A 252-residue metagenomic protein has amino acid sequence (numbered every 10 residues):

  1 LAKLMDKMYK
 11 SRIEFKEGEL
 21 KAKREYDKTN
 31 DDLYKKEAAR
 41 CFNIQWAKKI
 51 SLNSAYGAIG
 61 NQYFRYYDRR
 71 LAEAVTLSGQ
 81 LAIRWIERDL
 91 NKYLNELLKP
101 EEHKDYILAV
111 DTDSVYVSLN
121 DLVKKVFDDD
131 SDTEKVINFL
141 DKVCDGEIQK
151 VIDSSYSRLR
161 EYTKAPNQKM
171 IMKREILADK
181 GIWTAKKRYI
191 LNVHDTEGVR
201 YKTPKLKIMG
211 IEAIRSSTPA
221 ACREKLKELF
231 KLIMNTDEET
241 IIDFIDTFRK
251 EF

Functional and structural regions predicted by a protein language model:
L1-F252: Conserved acidic
